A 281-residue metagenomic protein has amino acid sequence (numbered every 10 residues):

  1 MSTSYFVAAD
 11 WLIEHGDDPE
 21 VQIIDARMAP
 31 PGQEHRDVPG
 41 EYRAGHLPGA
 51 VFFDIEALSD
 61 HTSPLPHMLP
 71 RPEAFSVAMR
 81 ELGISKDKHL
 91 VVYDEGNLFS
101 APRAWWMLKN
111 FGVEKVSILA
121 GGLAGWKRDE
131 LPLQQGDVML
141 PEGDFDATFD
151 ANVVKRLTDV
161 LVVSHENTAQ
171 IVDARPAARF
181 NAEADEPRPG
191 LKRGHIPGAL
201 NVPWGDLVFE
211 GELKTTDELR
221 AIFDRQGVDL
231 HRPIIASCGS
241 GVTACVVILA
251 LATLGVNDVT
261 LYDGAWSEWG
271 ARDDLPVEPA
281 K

Functional and structural regions predicted by a protein language model:
M1-K281: Cytosolic catalytic domains that perform sulfur/thiol-centered chemistry
